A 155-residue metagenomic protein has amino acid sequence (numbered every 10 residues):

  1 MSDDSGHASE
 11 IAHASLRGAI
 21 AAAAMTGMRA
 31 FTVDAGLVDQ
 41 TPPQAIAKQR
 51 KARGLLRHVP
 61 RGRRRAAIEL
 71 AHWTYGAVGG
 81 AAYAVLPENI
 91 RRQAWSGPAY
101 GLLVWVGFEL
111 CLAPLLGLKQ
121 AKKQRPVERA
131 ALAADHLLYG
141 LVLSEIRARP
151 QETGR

Functional and structural regions predicted by a protein language model:
M1-R155: Short amphipathic, positively biased membrane-proximal segments that drive organelle/inner-membrane targeting
